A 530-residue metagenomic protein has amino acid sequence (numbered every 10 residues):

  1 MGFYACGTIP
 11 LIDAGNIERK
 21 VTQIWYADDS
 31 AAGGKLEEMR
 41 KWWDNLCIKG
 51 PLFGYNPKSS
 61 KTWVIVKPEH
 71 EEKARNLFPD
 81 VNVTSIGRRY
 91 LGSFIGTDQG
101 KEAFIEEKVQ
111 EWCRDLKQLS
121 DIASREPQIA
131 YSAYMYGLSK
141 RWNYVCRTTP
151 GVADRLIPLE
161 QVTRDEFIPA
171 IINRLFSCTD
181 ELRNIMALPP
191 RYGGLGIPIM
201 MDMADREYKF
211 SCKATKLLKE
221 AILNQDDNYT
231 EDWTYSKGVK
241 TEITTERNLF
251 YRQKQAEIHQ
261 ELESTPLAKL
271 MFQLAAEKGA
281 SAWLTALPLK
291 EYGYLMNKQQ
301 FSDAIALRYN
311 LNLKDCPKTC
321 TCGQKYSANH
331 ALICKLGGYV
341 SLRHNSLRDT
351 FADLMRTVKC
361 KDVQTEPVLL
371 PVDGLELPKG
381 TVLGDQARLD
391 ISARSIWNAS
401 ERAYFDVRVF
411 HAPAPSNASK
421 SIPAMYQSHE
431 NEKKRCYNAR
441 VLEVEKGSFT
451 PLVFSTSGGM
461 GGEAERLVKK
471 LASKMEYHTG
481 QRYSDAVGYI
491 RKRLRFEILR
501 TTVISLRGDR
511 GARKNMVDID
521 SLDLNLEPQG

Functional and structural regions predicted by a protein language model:
M1-G530: Nucleic-acid-interacting cores, centered on viral/eukaryotic replication and modification enzymes
